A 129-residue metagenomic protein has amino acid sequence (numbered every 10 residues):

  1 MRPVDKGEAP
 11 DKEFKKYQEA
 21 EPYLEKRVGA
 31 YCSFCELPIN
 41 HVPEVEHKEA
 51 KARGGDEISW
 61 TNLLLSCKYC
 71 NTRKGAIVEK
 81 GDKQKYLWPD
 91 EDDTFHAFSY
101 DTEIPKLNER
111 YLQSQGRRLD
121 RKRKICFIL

Functional and structural regions predicted by a protein language model:
M1-D5, A9, Q18-E21, E57 (+2 more regions): Extended charged
D5, E13, Y23-A30, K48 (+1 more regions): Generic alpha-helix detector with strongest preference for long hydrophobic helices that associate with membranes
P10-A20, V45-R53: Short Cys/His-rich Zn2+-coordinating modules
P10-K16, A30-S33, T61-S66, T72-R73: Generic detector of short, locally flexible boundary/turn motifs and exposed helical patches
Q18-P43, C67: Short cysteine-rich loop/turn motifs with clustered Cys
R27-G29, W60, D92-T94: Short, well-ordered loop/turn elements at secondary-structure boundaries
F34-L65, K74-W88: Histidine-centered nuclease catalytic patch
